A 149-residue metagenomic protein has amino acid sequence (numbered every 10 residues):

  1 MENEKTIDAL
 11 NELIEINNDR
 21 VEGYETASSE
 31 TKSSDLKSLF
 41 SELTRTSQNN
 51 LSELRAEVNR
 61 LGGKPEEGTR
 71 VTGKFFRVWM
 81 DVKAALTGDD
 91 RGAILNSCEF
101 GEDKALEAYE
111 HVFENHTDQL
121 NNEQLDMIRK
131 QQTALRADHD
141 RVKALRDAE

Functional and structural regions predicted by a protein language model:
M1-I7, L61-K64: Membrane-interacting alpha-helical segments
K5-L13, S34-S52, I94-C98, E123-A134: Alpha-helical scaffold segments that form or flank carboxylate-/histidine-based iron centers
A9-S29, R77-L120, Q124-M127: Acidic/histidine-rich alpha-helical segments that form the ligand environment of transition-metal centers
V21, L51, R55-V58, W79 (+5 more regions): A structural signal for well-ordered alpha-helices, especially hydrophobic packing surfaces of coiled-coils
D35-G73, V142-L145: Conserved alpha-helical segments that form or flank metal/cofactor-binding pockets of metalloenzymes
R60-G68, I94-E99, Q119-N122, D147-E149: Short alpha-helical linear motifs
